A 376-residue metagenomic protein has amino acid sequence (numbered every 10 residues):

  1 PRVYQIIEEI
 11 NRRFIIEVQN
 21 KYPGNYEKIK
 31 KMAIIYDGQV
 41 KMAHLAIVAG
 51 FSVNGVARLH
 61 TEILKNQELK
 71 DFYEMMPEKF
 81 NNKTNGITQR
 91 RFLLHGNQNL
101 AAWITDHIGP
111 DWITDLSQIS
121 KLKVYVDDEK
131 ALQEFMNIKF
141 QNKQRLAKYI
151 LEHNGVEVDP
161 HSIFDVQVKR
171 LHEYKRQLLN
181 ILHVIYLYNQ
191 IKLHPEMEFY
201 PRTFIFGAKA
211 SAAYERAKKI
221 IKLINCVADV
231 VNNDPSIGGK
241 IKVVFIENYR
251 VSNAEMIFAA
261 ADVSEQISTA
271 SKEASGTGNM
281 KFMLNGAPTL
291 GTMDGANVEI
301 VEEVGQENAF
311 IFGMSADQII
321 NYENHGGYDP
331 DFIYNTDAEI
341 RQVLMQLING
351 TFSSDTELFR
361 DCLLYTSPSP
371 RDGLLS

Functional and structural regions predicted by a protein language model:
P1-F51, V56, H161-Q190, F199-T203 (+3 more regions): Gly/Pro-rich turn-and-neighbor structural signature
N54-H107, K175-E196: Segments forming glycine/polar-rich beta-alpha architectures that bind adenosine-containing cofactors
G96-E157: Extended, charge-enriched "interface" segments that sit outside catalytic cores
V244-V251: Catalytic cores of eukaryotic secretory-pathway lumenal/extracellular enzymes that build and remodel glycoconjugates
S252-A260: Short acidic alpha-helix that forms the nucleotide-activated donor recognition element in Leloir-type transferases
D262-E307: A donor-sugar binding/catalytic signature common to diverse glycosyltransferases and related nucleotide-sugar
M345-N349, F359-C362: Long, charge-rich alpha-helical interaction segments
Y365-P370: Conserved small/polar residues in nucleotide/adenosyl-binding loops
